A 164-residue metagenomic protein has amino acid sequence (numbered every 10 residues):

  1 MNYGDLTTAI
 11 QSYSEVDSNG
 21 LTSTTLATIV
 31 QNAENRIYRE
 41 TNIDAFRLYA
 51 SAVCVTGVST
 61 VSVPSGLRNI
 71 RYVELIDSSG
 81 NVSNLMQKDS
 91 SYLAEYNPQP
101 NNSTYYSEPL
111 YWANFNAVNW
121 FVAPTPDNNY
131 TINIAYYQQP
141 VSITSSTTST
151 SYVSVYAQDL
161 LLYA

Functional and structural regions predicted by a protein language model:
M1-A164: Glycine-enriched, solvent-exposed interface loops adjoining structured elements
